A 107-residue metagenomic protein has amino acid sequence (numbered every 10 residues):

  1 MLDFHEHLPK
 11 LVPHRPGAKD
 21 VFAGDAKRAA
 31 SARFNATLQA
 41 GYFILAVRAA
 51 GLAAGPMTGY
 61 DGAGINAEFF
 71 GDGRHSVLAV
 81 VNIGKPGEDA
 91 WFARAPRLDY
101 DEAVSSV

Functional and structural regions predicted by a protein language model:
M1-V107: Acidic, surface-exposed loops and disordered segments
